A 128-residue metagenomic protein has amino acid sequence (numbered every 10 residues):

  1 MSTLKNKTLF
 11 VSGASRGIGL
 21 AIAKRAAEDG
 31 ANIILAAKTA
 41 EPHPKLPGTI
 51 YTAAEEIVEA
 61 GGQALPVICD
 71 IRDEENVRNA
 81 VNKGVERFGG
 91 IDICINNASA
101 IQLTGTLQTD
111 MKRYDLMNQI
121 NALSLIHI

Functional and structural regions predicted by a protein language model:
T8, S15-R16, T39: Conserved glycine-rich cofactor-binding loop
D29-T52: Conserved glycine-rich Rossmann-like NAD(P)H-binding loop of the short-chain dehydrogenase/reductase
G48, I68-A80, M111: The beta1-alpha1 cofactor-binding region of Rossmann-like NAD(H)/NADP(H)-dependent oxidoreductases
E55-D73: Rossmann-fold cofactor-recognition segment
A60-Q63, K83-N96, Q102: A glycine-rich helix->loop->beta "capping" turn within Rossmann-like NAD(P)(H)-dependent oxidoreductase domains
G105-T106, D110-L116: Substrate-binding pocket helix/loop in short-chain dehydrogenase/reductase
I126-I128: Conserved small/polar residues in nucleotide/adenosyl-binding loops
